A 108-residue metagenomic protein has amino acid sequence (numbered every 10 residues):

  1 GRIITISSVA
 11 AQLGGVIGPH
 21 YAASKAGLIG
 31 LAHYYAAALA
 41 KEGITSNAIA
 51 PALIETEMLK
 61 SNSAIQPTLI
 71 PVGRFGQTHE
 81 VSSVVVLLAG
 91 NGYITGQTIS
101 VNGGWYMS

Functional and structural regions predicted by a protein language model:
S8: Residue(s) in the substrate-gating loop at a strand-loop-helix junction that position the organic substrate next
A11-L13, M107: Conserved catalytic-site region of short-chain dehydrogenase/reductase
P19: Cytosolic ligand/metal-binding cores
S24, A32: Active-site helix of classical SDR
I29, S46, A50-K60: Short, flexible catalytic-loop segment of classical short-chain dehydrogenase/reductase
A37-K41: Alpha-helical segment proximal to the catalytic Tyr-Lys
S61-E80: Catalytic Tyr-x(3-8)-Lys segment
Q77-V101, Y106: C-terminal substrate-recognition "lid" of short-chain dehydrogenase/reductases
